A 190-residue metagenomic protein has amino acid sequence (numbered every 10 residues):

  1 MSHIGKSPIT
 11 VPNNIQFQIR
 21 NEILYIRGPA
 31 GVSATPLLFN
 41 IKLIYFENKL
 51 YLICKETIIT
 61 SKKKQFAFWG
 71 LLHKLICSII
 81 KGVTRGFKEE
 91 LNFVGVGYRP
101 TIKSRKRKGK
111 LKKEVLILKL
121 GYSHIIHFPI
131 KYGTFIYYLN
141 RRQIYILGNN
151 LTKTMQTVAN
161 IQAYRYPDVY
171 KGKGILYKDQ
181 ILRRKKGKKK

Functional and structural regions predicted by a protein language model:
M1-K190: Ribosome-associated RNA-binding proteins
